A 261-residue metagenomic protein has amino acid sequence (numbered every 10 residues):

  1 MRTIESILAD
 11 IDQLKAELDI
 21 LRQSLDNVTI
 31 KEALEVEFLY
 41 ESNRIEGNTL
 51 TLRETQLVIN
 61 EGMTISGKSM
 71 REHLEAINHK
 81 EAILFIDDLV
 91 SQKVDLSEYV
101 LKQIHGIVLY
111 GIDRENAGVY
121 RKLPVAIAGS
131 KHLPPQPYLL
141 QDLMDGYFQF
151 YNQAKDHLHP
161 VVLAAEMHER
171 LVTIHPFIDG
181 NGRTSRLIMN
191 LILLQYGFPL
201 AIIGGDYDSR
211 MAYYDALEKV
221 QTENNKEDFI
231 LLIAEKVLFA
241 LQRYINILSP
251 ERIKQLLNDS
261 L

Functional and structural regions predicted by a protein language model:
M1-L261: FIC/Doc superfamily catalytic core
